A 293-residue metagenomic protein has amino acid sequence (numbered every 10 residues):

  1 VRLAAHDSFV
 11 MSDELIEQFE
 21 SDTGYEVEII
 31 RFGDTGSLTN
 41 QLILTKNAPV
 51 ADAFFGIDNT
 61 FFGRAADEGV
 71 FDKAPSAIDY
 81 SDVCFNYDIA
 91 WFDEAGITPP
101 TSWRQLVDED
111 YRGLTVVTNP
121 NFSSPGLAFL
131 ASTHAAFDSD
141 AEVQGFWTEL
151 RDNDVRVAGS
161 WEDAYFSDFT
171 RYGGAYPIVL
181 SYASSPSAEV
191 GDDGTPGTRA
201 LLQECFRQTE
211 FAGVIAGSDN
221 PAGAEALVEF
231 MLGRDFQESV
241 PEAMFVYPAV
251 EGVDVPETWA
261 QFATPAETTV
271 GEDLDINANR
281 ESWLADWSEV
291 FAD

Functional and structural regions predicted by a protein language model:
V1-R64: Early extracytoplasmic/lumenal segment of secretory-pathway proteins
A4-D7, I78, Y87-I89, A95-G96 (+4 more regions): Short beta-strand->loop
P49-F54, V70-Y87, W103-Q105, G113-P120: A structural signal for short loop-to-beta-strand junctions that line the ligand-binding cleft of periplasmic/secreted
D72-I78, R104, V190-F206, I215-S218: Short beta-strand->loop
N86-W91, H134-A135, Q208-G223, S239-A243: A bilobed periplasmic-binding-protein/Venus flytrap-type ligand-binding module shared by bacterial periplasmic
Y111-N121, M231-D254: Periplasmic-binding protein-like
S132-E204: Ligand-binding pocket segment of bilobal, Venus flytrap-like solute-binding proteins
E257-D293: Extracellular/periplasmic bilobal clamshell ligand-binding domains
